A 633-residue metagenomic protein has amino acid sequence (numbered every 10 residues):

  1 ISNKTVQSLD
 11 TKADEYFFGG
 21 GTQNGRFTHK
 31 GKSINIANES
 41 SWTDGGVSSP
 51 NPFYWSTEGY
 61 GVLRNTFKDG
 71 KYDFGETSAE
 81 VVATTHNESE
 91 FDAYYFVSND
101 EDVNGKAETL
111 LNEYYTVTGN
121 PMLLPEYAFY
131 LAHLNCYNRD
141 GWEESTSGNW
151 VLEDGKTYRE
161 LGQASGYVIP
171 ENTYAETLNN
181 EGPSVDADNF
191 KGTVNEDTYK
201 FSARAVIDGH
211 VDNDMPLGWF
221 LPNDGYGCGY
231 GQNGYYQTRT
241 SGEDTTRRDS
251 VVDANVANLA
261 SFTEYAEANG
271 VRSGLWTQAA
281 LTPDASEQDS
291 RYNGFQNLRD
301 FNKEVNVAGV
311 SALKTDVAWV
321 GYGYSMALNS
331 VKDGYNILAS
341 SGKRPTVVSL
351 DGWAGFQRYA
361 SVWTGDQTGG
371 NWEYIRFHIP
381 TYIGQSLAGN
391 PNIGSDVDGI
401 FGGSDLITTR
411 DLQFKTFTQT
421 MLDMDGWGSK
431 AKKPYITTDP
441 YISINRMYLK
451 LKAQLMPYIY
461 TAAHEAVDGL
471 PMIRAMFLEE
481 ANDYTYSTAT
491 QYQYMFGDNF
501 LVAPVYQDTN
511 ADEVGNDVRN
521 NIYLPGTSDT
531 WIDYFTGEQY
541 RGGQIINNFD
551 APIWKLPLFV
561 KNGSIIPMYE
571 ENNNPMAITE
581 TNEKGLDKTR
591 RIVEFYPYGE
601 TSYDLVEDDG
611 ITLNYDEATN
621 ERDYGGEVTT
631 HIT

Functional and structural regions predicted by a protein language model:
I1-S8, K12-E15, T22, P216-N445 (+5 more regions): Aromatic- and carboxylate-enriched substrate-binding clefts and catalytic-loop regions of carbohydrate-active enzymes
I1-V185, N189-T193, I207-D212, F549-E570: Catalytic and substrate-binding clefts that recognize carbohydrates or anionic sugar/phosphate headgroups
K32-S41, G46-N51, L110-V117, S202-D208 (+7 more regions): Short alpha-helical segments and helix-capping/turn motifs at coil-helix boundaries
T43-V47, N104-G105, S145-S286: Aromatic- and glycine-enriched glycan-recognition loops and surfaces that form the carbohydrate-binding subsites
S49-F53, E58-Y60, F91, G218 (+6 more regions): Residue-level detector of short, conserved catalytic/binding motifs and their immediate flanks
L110, Y199-V206, F262, F301 (+2 more regions): Alpha-helical packing segments of well-folded alpha/beta enzyme cores
N336, F356-V362, T381, L387-S395 (+1 more regions): Catalytic core of carbohydrate-active enzymes
